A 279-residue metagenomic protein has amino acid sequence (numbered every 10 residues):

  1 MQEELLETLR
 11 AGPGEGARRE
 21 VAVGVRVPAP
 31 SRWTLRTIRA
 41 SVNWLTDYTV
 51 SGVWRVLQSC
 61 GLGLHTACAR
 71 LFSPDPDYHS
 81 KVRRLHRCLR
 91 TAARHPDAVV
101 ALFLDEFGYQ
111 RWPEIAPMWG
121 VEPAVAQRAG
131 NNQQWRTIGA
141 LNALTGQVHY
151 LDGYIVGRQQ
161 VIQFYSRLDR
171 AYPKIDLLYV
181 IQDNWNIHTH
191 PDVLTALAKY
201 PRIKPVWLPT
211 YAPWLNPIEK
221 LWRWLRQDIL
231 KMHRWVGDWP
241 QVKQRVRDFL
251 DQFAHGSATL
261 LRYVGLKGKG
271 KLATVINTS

Functional and structural regions predicted by a protein language model:
M1-T49, H95-P96: A short, amphipathic alpha-helix used for macromolecular contacts
L6-L9, P13, V27, R36-T37 (+2 more regions): Extended, low-complexity cationic-aromatic segments
T49-G61: Major-groove recognition helix of helix-turn-helix-like DNA-binding domains
L64-S80: Short Lys/Arg-enriched helix C-cap and helix-to-coil transition segments that create basic nucleic-acid-contact patches
A98-V99, E219-S279: C-terminal anion-handling pockets and recognition modules
A124-G130, K199-P217, R234: RNase H-like polynucleotidyl transferase catalytic core
Q160-L178: Short, basic/hydrophobic alpha-helical segments
I175-T189, Y211, N216: Acidic/histidine-rich, metal-coordinating catalytic segments
